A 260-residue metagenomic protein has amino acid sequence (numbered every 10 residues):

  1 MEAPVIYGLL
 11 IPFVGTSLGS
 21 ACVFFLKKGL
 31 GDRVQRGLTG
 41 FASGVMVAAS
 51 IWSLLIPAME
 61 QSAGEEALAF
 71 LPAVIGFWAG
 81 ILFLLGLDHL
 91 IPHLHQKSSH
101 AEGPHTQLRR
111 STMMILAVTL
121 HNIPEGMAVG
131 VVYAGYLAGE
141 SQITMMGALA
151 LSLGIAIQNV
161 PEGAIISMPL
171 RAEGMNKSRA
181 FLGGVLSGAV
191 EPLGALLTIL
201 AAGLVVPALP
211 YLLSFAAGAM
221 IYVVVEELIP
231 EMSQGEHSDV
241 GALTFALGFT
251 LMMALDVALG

Functional and structural regions predicted by a protein language model:
M1-G260: Intrinsically disordered, metal-sensing/regulatory segments
